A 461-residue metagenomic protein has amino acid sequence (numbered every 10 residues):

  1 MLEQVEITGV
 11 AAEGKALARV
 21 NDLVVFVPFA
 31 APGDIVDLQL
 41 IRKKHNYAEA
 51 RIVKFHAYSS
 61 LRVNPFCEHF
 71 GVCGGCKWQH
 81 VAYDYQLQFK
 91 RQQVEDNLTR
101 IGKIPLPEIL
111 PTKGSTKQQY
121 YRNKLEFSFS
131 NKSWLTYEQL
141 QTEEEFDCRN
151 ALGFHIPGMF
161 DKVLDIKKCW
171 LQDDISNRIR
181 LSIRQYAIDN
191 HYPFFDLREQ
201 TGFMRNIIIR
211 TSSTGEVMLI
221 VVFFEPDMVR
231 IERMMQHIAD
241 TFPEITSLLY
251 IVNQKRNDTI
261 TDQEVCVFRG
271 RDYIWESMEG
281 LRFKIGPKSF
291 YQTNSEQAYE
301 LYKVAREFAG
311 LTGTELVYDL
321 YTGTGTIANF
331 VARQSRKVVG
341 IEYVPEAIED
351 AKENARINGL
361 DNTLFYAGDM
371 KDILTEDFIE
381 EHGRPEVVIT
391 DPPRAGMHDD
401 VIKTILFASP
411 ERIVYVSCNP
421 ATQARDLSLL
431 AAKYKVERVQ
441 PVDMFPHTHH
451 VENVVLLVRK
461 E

Functional and structural regions predicted by a protein language model:
M1-E3, A12-E13, P226-E461: Rossmann-like S-adenosyl-L-methionine
M1-H69, L364, K371: Terminal RNA-binding accessory module
A16-N21, G153-I156, V222, A351: Short, acidic/hydrophobic/Gly-rich beta-strand patch recurrent on exposed beta strands that often constitutes part
G33, Q172, N294: Short, conserved phosphate/pyrophosphate- and ester-handling motifs at nucleotide-, phospho-/glycolipid
K54-N64, G71-P193: Extended interfacial segments that mediate partner engagement and assembly in macromolecular machines
D161-L197, T201-F203, E225-L249: Internal alpha/beta scaffold segment
I209, G215-F224, R282-G286: Short, aliphatic-rich beta-strand segments
